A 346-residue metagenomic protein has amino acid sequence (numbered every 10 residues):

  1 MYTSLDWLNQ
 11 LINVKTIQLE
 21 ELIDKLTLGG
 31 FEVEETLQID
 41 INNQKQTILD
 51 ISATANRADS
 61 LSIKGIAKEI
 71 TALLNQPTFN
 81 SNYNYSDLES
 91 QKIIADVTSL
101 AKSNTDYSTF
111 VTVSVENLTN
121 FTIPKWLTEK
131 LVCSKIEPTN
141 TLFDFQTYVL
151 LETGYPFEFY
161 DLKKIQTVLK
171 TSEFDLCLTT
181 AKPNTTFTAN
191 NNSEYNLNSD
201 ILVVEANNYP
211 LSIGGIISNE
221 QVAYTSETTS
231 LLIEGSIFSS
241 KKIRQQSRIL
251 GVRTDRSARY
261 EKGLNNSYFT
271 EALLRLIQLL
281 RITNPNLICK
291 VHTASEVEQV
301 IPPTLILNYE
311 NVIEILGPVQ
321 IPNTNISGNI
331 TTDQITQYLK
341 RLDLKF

Functional and structural regions predicted by a protein language model:
M1-F346: RNA/tRNA-interacting regions in translation and RNA-turnover enzymes
